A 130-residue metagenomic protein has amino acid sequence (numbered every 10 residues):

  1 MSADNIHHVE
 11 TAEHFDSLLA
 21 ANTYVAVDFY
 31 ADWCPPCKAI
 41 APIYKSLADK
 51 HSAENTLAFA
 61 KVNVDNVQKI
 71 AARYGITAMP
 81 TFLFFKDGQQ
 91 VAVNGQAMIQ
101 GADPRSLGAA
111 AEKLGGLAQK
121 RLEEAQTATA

Functional and structural regions predicted by a protein language model:
M1-V25, S106-A130: N-terminal leader/targeting and pre-domain segments
I6-E10, F29, I40-K69: Thiol-based oxidoreductase modules, predominantly thioredoxin-like and allied folds used for disulfide exchange
D16, Q68-A72: Short conserved loop adjoining the S-adenosyl-L-methionine
T23, Y30-W33, A78: Short pre-active-site segment immediately N-terminal to redox-active cysteine/selenocysteine motifs in thiol-based
D28-Y30, F84: Structural cue for short, hydrophobic secondary-structure segments
C34-C37, F82: The canonical Cys-X-X-Cys-His
R73-T77: A short glycine-leucine-enriched loop at secondary-structure breakpoints that most characteristically corresponds
A78, L83-A125: Non-catalytic, surface beta->alpha helical segment in thiol-disulfide oxidoreductase systems
